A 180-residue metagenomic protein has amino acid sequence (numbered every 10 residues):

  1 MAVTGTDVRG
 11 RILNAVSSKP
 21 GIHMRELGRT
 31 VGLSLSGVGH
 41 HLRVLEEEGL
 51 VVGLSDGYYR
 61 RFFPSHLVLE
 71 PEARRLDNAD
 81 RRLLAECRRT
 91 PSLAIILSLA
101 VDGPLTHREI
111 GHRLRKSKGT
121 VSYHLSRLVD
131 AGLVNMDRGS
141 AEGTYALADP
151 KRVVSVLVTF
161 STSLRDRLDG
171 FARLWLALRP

Functional and structural regions predicted by a protein language model:
M1-S18, H40, V44-E48, S55 (+4 more regions): Long, low-complexity, charge-rich intrinsically disordered regions
K19-H23, D102-T106: Short capping segments at the starts of secondary-structure elements
E26-R29, E109-R113: A short acidic, leucine-rich amphipathic alpha-helix
S36, G119: Key DNA-contact positions within bacterial/archaeal DNA-binding proteins
G57-Y59: Extended amphipathic alpha-helical scaffold segments
S98-V101, R108-H112: Flexible, substrate/cofactor-facing loop regions flanked by secondary structure within enzyme catalytic domains
